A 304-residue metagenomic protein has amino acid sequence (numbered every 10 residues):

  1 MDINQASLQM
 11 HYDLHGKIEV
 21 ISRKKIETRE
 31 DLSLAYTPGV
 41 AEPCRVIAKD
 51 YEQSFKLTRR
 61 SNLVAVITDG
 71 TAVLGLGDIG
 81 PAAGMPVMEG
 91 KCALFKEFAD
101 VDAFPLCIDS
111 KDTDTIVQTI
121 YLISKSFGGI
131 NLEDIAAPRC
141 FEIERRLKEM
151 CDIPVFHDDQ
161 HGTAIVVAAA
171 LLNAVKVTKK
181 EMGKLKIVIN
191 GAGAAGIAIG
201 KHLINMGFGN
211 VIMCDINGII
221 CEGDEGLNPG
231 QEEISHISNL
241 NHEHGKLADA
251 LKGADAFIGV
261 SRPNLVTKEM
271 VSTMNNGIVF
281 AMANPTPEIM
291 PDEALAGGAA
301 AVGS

Functional and structural regions predicted by a protein language model:
M1-V155: N-terminal ligand-binding/catalytic initiation module
R45-D50, I237-E243, V260-N264, N284-P285: Short gly/ser/thr-rich secondary-structure transition/capping motifs
L74, P81-A99, H157, H161 (+1 more regions): Glycine-rich phosphate/diphosphate-binding loop of Rossmann-like nucleotide-binding domains
A99, M150-C151, G207, N275 (+1 more regions): Short, structured coil segments at secondary-structure junctions
P105, N131-D134, V155-D158, I189 (+4 more regions): General beta-strand structural signal in soluble alpha/beta enzymes
S124, M182, A250-L251, V271-M274: A short, aliphatic-rich alpha-helical micro-motif
N131, A256-S304: ADP-ribose/adenylate-binding Rossmann-like module
